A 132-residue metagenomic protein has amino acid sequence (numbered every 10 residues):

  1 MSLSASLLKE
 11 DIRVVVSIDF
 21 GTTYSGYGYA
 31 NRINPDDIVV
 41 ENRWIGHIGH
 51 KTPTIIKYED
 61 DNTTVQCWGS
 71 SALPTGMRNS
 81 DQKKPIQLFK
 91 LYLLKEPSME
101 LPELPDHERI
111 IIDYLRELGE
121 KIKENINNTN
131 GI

Functional and structural regions predicted by a protein language model:
S2-I38: Gly/Thr-rich phosphate-binding beta-strand-loop-beta motif of the actin/hexokinase/Hsp70
I33-I132: Phosphate-binding loop and its immediate beta->loop->alpha context in nucleotide/phosphate-handling enzymes
